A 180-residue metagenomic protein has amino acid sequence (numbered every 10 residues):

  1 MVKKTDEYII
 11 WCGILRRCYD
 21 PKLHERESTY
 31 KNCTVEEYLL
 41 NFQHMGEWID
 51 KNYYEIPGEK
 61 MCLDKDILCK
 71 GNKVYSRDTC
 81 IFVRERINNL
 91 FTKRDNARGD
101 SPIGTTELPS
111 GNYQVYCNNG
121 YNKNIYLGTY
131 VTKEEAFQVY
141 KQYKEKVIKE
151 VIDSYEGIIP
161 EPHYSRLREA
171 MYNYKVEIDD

Functional and structural regions predicted by a protein language model:
V2-K4, I10-G13, R17-Y19, R26-S110 (+1 more regions): Short, cationic Gly/His-enriched loop motifs
E7, K133-E156: Structured core of small recognition/catalytic domains
K22-R26, I148-K149: Short amphipathic alpha-helical segments with coiled-coil-like heptad repeat character
K31-E37, N122-K133: A short, exposed loop/beta-hairpin motif centered on an aromatic-Gly-Thr core
M45, T105, V115, Y130-K144: An aromatic-rich alpha-helical recognition segment common to small helix-rich domains
I87, D95-N96, V147-D180: Extended, polar beta-sheet/loop recognition surfaces of beta-rich domains that mediate binding to diverse ligands
Y113-Q114, I125: Short, low-complexity segments with poor structural confidence in diverse proteins
